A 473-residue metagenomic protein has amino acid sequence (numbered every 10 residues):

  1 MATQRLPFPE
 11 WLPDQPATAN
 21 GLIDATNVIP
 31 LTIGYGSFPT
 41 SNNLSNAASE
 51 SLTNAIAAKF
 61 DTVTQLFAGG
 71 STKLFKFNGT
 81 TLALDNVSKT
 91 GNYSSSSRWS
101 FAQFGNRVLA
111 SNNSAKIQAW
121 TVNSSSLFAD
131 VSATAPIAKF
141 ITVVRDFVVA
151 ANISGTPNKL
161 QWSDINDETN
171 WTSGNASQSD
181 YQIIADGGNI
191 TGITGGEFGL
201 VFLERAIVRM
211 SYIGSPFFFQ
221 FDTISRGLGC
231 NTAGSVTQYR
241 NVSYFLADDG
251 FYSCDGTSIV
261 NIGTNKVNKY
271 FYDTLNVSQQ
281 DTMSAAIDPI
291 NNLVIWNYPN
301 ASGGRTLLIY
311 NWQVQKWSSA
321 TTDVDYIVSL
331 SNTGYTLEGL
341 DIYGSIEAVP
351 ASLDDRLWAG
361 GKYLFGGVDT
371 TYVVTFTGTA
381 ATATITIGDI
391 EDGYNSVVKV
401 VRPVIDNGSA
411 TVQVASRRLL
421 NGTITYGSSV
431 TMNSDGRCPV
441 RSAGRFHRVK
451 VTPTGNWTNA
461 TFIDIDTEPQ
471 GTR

Functional and structural regions predicted by a protein language model:
M1-T81, N92-N106, G227-V242, D248-R473: Beta-sheet repeat architectures centered on beta-propellers
S41-L52, V87-S95, S125-T282: Beta-propeller and closely related beta-pinwheel folds
R98-V131: Hydrophobic or amphipathic alpha-helical targeting/insertion segments
S111, Q161-N170, A206, A359-G366 (+1 more regions): A broad, low-specificity signal for short, low-complexity segments enriched in glycine/proline and polar/charged
Q118, P216-F217, T411: Generic macromolecular interface patches on structured domains
